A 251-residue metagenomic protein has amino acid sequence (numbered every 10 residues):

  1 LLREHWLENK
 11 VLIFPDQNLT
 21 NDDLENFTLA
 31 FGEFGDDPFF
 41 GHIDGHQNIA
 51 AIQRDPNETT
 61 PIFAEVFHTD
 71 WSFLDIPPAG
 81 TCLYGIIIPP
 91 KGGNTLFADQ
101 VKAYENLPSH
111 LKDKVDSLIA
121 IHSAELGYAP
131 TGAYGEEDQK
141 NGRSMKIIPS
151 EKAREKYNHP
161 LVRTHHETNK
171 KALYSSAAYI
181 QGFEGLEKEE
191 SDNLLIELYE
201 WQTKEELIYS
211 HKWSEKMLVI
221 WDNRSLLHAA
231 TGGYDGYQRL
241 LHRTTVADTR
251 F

Functional and structural regions predicted by a protein language model:
L1-L218, R224-F251: Non-heme Fe(II) oxygenase catalytic core, chiefly the N-lobe of the double-stranded beta-helix
